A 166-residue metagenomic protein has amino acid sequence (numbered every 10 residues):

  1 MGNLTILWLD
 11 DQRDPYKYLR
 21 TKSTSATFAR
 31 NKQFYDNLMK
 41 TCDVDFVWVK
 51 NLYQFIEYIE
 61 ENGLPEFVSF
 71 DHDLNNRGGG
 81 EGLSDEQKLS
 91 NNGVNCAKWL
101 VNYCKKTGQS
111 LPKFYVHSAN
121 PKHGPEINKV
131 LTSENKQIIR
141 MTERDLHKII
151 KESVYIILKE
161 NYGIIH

Functional and structural regions predicted by a protein language model:
G2-I138: Catalytic phosphate/metal-binding cores of nucleic-acid and nucleotide-processing enzymes, i.e., regions that mediate
Q137-H166: Protein-protein interaction and targeting regions used for scaffolding, dimerization, and localization
